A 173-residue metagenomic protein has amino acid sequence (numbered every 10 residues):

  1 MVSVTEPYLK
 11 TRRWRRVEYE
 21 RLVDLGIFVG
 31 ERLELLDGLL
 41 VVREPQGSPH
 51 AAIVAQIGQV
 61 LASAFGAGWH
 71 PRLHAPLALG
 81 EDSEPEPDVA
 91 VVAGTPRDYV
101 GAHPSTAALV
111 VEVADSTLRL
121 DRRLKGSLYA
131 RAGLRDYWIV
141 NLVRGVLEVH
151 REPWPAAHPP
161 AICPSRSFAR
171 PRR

Functional and structural regions predicted by a protein language model:
M1-R173: Gly/Pro/Ser/Thr-rich low-complexity, intrinsically disordered segments predominantly at protein N-termini
